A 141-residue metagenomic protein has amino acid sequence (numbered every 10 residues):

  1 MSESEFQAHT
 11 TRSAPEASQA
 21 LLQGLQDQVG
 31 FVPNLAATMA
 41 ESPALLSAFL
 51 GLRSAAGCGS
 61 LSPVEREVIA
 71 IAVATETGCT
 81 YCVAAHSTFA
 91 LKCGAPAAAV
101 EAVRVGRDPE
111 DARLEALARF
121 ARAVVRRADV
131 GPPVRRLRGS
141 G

Functional and structural regions predicted by a protein language model:
M1-G141: Hydrophobic alpha-helical segments
